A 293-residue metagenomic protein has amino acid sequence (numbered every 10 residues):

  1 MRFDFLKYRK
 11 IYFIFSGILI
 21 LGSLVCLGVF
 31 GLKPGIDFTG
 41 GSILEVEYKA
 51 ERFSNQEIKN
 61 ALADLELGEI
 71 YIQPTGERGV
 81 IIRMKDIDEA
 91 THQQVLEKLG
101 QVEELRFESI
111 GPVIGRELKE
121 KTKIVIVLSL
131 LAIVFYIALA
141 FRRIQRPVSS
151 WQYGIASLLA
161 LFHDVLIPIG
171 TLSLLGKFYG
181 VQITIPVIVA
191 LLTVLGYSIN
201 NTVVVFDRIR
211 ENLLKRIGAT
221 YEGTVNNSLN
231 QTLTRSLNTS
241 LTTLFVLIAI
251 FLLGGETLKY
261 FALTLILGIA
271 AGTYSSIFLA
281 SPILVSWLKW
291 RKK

Functional and structural regions predicted by a protein language model:
M1-K293: A structural signal for conserved, well-ordered secondary-structure elements that form binding/interaction cores
